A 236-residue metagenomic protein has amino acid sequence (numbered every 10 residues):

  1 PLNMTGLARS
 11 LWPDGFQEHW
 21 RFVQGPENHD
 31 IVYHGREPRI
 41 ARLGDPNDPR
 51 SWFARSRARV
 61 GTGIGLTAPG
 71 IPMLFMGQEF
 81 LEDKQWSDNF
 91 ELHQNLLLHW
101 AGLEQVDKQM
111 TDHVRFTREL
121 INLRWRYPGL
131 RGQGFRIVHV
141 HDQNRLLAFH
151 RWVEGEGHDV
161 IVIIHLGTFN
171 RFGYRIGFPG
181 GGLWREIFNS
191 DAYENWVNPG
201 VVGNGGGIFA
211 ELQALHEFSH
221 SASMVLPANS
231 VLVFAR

Functional and structural regions predicted by a protein language model:
P1-S87, W125-F135, V140-N189, Y193-G205: Conserved alpha/beta catalytic core and glycan-binding cleft of carbohydrate-active enzymes
R36-R55, L92-T117, Y127: Non-catalytic scaffold segments within catalytic domains of secreted glycoside hydrolases
L81-H99, N229: Short, compositionally biased low-complexity segments
Q94-D112, H150-L166, L215-H216: Short, Lys/Arg-enriched charge-dense amphipathic segments
L98, Y174-I176, Q213, M224: Generic detection of short hydrophobic beta-strand segments and adjacent strand-loop junctions
A101-I137, G180, E194, A228 (+1 more regions): Aromatic- and carboxylate-lined catalytic core of secreted/periplasmic carbohydrate-active enzymes
V202-R236: C-terminal beta-strand-rich structural cap/linker in extracellular carbohydrate-active enzymes
